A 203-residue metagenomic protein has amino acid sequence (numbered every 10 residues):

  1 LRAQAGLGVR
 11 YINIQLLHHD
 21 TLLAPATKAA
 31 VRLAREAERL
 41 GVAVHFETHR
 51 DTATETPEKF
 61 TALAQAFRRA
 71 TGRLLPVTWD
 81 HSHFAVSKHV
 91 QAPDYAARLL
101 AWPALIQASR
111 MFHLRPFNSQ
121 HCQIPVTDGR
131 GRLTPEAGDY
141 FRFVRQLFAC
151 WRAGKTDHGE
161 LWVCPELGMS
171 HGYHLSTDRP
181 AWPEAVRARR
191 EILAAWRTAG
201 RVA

Functional and structural regions predicted by a protein language model:
L1-P76: Active-site acidic/histidine proton-transfer and metal-coordination neighborhood in alpha/beta enzyme cores
P57, A62-A203: Histidine-acidic metal/acid-base catalytic patches
